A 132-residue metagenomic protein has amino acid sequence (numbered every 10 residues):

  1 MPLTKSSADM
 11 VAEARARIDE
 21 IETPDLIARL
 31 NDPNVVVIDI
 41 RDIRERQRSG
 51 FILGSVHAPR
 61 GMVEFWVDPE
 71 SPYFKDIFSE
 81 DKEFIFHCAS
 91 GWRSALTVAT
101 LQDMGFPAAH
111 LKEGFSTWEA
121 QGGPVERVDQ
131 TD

Functional and structural regions predicted by a protein language model:
M1-V35, I43-E83, W92-D132: Rhodanese-like catalytic fold shared by cysteine-dependent sulfurtransferases and DSP/PTP-type phosphatases
I38: Active-site flanking residues adjacent to catalytic metal/cofactor-binding acidic residues
H87: Short, surface-exposed ligand- or partner-binding patches at beta-edge/loop junctions that are enriched in aromatics
